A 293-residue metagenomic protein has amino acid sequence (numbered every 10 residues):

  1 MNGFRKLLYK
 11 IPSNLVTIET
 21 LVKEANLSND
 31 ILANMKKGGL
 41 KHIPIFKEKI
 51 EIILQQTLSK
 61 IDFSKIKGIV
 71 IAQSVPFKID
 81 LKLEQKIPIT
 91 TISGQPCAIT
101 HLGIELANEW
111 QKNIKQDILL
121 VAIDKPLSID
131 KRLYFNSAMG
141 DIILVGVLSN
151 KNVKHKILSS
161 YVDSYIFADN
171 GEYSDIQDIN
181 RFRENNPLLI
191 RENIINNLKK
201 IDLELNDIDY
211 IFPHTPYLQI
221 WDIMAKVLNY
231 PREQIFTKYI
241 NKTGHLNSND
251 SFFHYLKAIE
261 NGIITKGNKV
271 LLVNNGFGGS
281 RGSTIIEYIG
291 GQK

Functional and structural regions predicted by a protein language model:
M1-P44, D130-L188, E192, N196 (+1 more regions): Condensing-enzyme catalytic core mediating Claisen C-C bond formation in acyl metabolism
R5, A72, L119-D124, L272-N275: Short beta-strand segments
G38-I52, I92-S93, R181-R183, G244: Acidic/glycine-enriched edge-of-secondary-structure segments
I45-Q95, K200-W221, V227: Conserved beta-ketoacyl condensing-enzyme motif
F46-D62, I99, G103, A107 (+4 more regions): Stable alpha-helical structural segments in soluble proteins, enriched in small hydrophobic residues
P76-F77, K86-K115, F135-S137, K151 (+1 more regions): Claisen-condensing/thiolase-fold acyl-transfer catalytic domains that form or cleave C-C bonds in fatty acid
K78-I79, A98-H101, P126-D130, I166-D169: Short, well-ordered, mixed-charge alpha-helical segments that flank or form enzyme active sites
I114-D117, D130: Membrane-interface helix-loop-helix junctions at boundaries between adjacent transmembrane segments
